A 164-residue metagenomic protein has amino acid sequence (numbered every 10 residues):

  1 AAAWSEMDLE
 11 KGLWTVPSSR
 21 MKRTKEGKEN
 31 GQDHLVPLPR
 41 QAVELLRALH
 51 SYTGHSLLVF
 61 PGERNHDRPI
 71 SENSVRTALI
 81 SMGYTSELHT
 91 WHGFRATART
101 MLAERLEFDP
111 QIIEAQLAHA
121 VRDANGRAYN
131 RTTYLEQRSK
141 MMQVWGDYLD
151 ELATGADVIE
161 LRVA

Functional and structural regions predicted by a protein language model:
A1-A48, A120-V121, A164: Conserved tyrosine-mediated DNA breakage-rejoining catalytic core shared by Y-recombinases
W4, S18, L57, D67 (+3 more regions): Generic secondary-structure boundary/loop-capping signal
M7, V16-R23, V43, E107 (+1 more regions): Catalytic-site neighborhood detector that most strongly recognizes the C-terminal catalytic loop/helix of tyrosine
M7-L9, E29-G31, P39, T53 (+5 more regions): Active-site-proximal structural scaffolding
E26-G27, I80-G83, N125-G126: Short glycine/proline-rich turn/loop motifs
Q32-D33, E63, Y129-T132: Active-site rim elements
V36, E44-D67, N73-A115, H119 (+2 more regions): Short, basic (Lys/Arg/His-rich) helix/loop patches that form interaction surfaces in the mid-to-C-terminal regions
V158-A164: Short hydrophobic short-linear motifs embedded in intrinsically disordered terminal tails or helical linkers
